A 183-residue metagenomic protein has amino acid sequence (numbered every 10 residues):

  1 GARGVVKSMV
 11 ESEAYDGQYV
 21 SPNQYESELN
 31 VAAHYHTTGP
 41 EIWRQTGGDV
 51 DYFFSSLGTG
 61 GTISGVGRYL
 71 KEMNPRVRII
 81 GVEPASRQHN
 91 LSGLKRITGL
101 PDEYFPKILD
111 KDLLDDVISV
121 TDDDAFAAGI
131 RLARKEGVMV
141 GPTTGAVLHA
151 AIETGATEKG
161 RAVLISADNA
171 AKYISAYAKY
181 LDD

Functional and structural regions predicted by a protein language model:
R3-K7, G17-Q18, E72-P142, Y177-D183: Active-site/ligand-binding loops adjacent to catalytic centers
D16-G58, K111, D123-M139: Active-site/ligand-binding-proximal alpha/beta "capping" segment
V20-P22, F54, I80, I118 (+1 more regions): Hydrophobic/aromatic beta-strand patches that form the interior of the parallel beta-sheet core in alpha/beta enzyme
E26-L29, G58-G61, E83-Q88, D122 (+2 more regions): Glycine-rich beta-alpha junction loops
A33-Y35, G65-Y69, L91-L94, I174-A178: Short acidic, glycine/serine/threonine-rich loops at helix termini
Y52, K71, V138-L148, T154: Terminal helix/beta-alpha structural elements that buttress the NAD(P)+-binding lobe
S56-G67, N90, T143-A151, Y173: Short glycine/serine/threonine-rich phosphate/pyrophosphate-binding segments that cradle anionic phosphate groups
E103, K107, I152-D183: Phosphate-binding loop/pocket of nucleotide- and phosphate-handling active sites
